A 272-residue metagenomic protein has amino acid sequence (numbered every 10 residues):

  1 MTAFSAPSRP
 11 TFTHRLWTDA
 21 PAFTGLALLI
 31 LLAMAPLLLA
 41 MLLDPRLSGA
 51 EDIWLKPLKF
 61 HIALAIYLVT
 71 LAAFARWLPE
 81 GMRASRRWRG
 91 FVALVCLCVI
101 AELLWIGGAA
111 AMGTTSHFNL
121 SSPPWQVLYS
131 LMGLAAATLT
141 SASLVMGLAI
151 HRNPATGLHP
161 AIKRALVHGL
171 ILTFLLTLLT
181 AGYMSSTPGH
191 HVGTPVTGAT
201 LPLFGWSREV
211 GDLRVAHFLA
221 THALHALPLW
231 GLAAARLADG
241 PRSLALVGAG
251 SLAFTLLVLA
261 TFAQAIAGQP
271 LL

Functional and structural regions predicted by a protein language model:
M1-D19: Short, Lys/Arg-rich, polar N-terminal cytosolic tail immediately upstream of the first transmembrane signal-anchor
R15-D19, A84, S121, L203-S207: Helix-boundary and loop/linker segments of multi-pass membrane transporters
A22-L42, L55-R76, V92-A110, L131-M146 (+3 more regions): Hydrophobic cores of alpha-helical transmembrane segments in multi-pass integral membrane proteins
M41-D52, A111-S121, H190-H191, F262-L272: Interfacial helix-loop-helix junctions of multi-pass membrane proteins
A65-E80, V145-R164, M184-V192: Cytoplasmic juxtamembrane interface segments
R83-C98, G108-A135, L139-A165: Membrane-interface helix-loop-helix junctions at boundaries between adjacent transmembrane segments
P160-A165, G240-A249: Membrane-interfacial entry segments at the cytosolic side of transmembrane helices
M184-A223: Membrane-interfacial catalytic/cofactor-binding modules of polytopic membrane enzymes
